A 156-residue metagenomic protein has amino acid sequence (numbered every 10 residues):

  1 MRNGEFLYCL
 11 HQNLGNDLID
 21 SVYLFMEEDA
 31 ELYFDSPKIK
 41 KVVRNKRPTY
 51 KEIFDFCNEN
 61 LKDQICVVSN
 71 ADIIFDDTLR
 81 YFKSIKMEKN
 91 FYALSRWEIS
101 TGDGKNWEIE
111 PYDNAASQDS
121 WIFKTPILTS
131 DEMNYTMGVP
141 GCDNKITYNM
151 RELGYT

Functional and structural regions predicted by a protein language model:
R2-E5, P48-E52, G138, C142: Soluble or luminal CAZymes and related metallo-dependent hydrolases
N3-D20: Short, acidic, metal-binding catalytic loop of nucleotide-sugar glycosyltransferases
D20, K62-I65, E88, Y155: Short coil/turn segments at beta-strand junctions that form active-site/ligand-binding loops
L24-C66: Active-site-proximal specificity loops/subdomain of glycosyltransferases
K46, N58, I73-Y148: Conserved catalytic core of nucleotide-sugar-dependent glycosyltransferases
V68-N70: Active-site acidic Asp-centered loop
T147-T156: Catalytic donor-sugar/metal-binding loop of nucleotide-sugar-dependent glycosyltransferases
